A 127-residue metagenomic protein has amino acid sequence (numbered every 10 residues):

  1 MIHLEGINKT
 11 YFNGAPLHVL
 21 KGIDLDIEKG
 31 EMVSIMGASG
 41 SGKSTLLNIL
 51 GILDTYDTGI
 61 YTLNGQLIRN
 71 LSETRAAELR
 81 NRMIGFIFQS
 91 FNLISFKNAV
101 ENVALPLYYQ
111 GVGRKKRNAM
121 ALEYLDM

Functional and structural regions predicted by a protein language model:
M1, T10-G22: A short, flexible loop at the N-terminus of ABC-type nucleotide-binding domains that lies
L17, I68-G85: ABC ATPase NBD coupling module
M36-A38: The feature captures the beta-strand-to-loop junction immediately N-terminal to the Walker
G51: Helix-to-loop junction immediately C-terminal to a conserved catalytic motif
D57-L67: ABC nucleotide-binding domain "signature motif"
Q66-L67, Y108, K115-M127: Conserved ABC ATPase "signature" region
K97-P106: Short coil-to-helix segment of the ABC ATPase nucleotide-binding domain corresponding to the Q-loop/switch region
